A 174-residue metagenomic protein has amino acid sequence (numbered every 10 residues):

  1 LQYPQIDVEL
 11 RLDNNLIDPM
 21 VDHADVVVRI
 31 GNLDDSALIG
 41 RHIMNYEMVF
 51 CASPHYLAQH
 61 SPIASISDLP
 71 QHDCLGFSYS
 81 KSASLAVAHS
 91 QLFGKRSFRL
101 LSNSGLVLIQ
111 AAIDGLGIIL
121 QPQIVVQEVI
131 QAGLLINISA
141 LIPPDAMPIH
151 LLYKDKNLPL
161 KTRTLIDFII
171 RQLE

Functional and structural regions predicted by a protein language model:
L1-S36: Central regulatory/effector-binding core of bacterial HTH transcription factors
E9-D13, I138, L152: Solvent-exposed beta-strand sheet faces enriched in polar/charged residues
L10, V27-I30, F50, C74-G76 (+1 more regions): Generic preference for hydrophobic
V21, L33-A146: C-terminal regulatory
A140-E174: A late-sequence structural motif
